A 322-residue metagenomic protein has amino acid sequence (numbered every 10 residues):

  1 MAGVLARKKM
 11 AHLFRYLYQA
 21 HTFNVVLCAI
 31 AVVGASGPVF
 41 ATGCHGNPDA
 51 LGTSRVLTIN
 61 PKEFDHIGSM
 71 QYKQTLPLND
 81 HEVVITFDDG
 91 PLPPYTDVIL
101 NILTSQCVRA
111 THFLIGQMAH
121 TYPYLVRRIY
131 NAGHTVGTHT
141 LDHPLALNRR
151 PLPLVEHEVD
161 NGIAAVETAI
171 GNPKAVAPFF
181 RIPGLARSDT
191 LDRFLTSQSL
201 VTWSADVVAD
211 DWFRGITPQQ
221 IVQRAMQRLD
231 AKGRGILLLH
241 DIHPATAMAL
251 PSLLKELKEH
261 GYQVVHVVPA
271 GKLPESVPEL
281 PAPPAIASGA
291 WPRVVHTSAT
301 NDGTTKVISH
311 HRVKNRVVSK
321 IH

Functional and structural regions predicted by a protein language model:
M1-V84, N101-A110, K232-H322: Terminal accessory/targeting
G46-L154, E158-N172, V176-A177, S252 (+3 more regions): Active-site beta->alpha N-cap acidic-glycine motif
K62-F64, Y95, P144-G171, A186-G233 (+1 more regions): Alpha-helical scaffold elements lining the catalytic groove of polysaccharide deacetylases
F87-G90, F113-Q117, T140-L141, R181-L185 (+3 more regions): Active-site-proximal beta-strand/loop segments in catalytic clefts of secreted hydrolases
L100, V126, D192-R193, S199 (+2 more regions): Short glycine-/small-residue-rich flexible loop motifs, especially phosphate/cofactor-binding loops
P123-V126, R149-P151, G215-P218, V277-L280: Short secondary-structure transition/capping segments
N131-A132, T140, H157-E158, F194 (+3 more regions): Short alpha-helix boundary/capping motifs
